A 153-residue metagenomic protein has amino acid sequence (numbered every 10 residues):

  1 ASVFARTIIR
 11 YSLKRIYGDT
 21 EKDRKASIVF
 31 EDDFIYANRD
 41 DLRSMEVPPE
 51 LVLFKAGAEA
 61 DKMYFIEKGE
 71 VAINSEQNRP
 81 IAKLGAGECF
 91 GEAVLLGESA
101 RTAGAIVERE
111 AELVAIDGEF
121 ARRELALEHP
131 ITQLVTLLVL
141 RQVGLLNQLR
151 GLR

Functional and structural regions predicted by a protein language model:
A1-R153: Cytosolic regulatory regions built on CNB/CRP/Popeye-like sensor folds
